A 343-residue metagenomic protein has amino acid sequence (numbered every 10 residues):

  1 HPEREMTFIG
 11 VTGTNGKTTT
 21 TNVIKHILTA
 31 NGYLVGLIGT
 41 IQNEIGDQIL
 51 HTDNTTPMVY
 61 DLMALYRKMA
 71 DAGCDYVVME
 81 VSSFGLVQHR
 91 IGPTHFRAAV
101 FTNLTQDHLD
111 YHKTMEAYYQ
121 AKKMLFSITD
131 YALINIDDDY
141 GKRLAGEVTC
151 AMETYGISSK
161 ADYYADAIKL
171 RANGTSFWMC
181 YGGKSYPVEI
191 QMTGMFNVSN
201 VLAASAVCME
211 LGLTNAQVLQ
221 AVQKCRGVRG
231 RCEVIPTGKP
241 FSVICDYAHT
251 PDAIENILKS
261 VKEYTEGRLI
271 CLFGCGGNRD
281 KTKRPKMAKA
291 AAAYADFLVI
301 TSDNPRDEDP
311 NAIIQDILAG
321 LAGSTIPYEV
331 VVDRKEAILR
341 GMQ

Functional and structural regions predicted by a protein language model:
H1-N43, Q48: Walker A (P-loop) phosphate-binding motif
E5-M6, A72, F96-S242, E266 (+2 more regions): Acidic, Mg2+-coordinating active-site environments of NTP-dependent enzymes
V11, I38, L62, E80 (+8 more regions): Residue-level signal for inorganic ion chemistry
L50-S82: Conserved nucleotide-sensing/catalytic segment adjacent to the nucleotide-binding pocket in NTP-handling enzymes
C74-F84, S242-H249: Switch II (G3) loop of P-loop NTPases
F84-G92: Conserved helix/coil segment N-terminal to the catalytic DExD/H
V228, I254, L258-S324, R334: Active-site beta-alpha connecting loops in nucleotide-dependent enzymes
L321-Q343: C-terminal structured "cap/appendage" subdomains that terminate the fold
